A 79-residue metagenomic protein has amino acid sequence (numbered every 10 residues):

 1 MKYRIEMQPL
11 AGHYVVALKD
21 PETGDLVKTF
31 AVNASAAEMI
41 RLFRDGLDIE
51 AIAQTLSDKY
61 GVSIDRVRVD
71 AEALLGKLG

Functional and structural regions predicted by a protein language model:
M1-R41: Acidic, low-complexity/disordered tracts enriched in E/D and polar residues
K28-G79: Long, charge-rich, low-complexity alpha-helical segments
